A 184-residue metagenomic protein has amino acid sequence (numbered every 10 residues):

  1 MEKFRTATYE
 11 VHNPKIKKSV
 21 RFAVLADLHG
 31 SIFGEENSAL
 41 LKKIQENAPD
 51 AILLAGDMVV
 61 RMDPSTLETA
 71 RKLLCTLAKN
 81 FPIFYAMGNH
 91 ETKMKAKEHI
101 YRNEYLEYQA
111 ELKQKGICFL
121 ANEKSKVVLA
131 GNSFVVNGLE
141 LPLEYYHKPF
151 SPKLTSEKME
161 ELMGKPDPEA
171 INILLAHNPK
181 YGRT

Functional and structural regions predicted by a protein language model:
M1-I16: N-terminal membrane-anchoring alpha-helices
K3, I32-E36, L154-T155: Short secondary-structure boundary/capping elements
K15, D27-G30, E91-E98, R102-T184: Conserved catalytic scaffold of divalent metal-dependent phosphoesterases
I16-K43: Short extracytoplasmic
V20-F22, D50-A51, F134, I171-I173: Structural motif
V24, L54-A55, G138: A structural signal for the hydrophobic beta-strands that form the central parallel beta-sheet of Rossmann-like
E36-V127: Core catalytic region of metal-dependent phosphoesterases/phosphodiesterases, especially metallo-beta-lactamase-like
